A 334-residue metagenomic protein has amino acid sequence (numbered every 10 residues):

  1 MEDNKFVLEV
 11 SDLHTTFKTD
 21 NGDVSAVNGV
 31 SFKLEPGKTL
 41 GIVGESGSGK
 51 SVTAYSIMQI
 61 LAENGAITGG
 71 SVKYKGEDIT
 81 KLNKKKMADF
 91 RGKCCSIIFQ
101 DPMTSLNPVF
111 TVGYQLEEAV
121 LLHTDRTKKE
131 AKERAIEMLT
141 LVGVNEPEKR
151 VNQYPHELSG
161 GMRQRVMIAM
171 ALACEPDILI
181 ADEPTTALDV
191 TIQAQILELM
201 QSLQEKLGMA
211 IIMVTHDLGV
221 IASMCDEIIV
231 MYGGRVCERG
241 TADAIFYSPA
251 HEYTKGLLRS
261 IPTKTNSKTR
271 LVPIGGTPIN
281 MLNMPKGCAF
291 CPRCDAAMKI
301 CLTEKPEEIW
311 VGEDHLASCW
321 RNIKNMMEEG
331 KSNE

Functional and structural regions predicted by a protein language model:
D3-V7, T16-G29, I60-A66, N83-K86 (+3 more regions): A short, flexible loop at the N-terminus of ABC-type nucleotide-binding domains that lies
N4-F6, N145-E148, R239-E334: Short catalytic/signature loops enriched in Gly
I67-D78: Conserved ABC transporter NBD signature motif
D78, K129-K149, L258: Conserved ABC ATPase "signature" region
Q153-L158, M162: Conserved ABC ATPase signature
A173-D177: A short, proline-enriched helix->beta-strand linker immediately N-terminal to the Walker B motif in ABC-type P-loop
I180, P184, L188, I192-T269: P-loop NTP-binding/switch modules centered on Walker-like glycine-rich loops
